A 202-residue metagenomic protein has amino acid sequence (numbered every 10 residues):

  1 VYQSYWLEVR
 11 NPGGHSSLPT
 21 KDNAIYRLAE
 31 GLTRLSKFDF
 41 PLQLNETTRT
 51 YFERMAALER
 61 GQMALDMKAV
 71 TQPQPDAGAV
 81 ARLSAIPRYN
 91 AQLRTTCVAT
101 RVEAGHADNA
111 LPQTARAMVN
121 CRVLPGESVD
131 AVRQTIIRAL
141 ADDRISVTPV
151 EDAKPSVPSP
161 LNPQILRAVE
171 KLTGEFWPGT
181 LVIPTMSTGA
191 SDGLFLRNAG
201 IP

Functional and structural regions predicted by a protein language model:
V1-Q3: Hydrophobic, small-residue-rich alpha-helical packing segments that form membrane-like cores
W6, Y26-T33, T96, E170: Predominant activation on well-ordered alpha-helical scaffold segments within soluble catalytic domains
N11-S17, H106, C121-S128: A generic structural motif
P12, S16-L42: A short core secondary-structure module
D22, G31, V132-L140: Short amphipathic alpha-helices in soluble, non-transmembrane regions that often serve as interface/regulatory elements
L35-D39, I137-I145: A common structural junction motif
E46-H106, Q113, D130-Q134, S146-P202: An extended, acidic, His-containing surface patch that forms the Zn2+-binding/catalytic region of metallohydrolases
A110-V132: C-terminal catalytic subdomain
